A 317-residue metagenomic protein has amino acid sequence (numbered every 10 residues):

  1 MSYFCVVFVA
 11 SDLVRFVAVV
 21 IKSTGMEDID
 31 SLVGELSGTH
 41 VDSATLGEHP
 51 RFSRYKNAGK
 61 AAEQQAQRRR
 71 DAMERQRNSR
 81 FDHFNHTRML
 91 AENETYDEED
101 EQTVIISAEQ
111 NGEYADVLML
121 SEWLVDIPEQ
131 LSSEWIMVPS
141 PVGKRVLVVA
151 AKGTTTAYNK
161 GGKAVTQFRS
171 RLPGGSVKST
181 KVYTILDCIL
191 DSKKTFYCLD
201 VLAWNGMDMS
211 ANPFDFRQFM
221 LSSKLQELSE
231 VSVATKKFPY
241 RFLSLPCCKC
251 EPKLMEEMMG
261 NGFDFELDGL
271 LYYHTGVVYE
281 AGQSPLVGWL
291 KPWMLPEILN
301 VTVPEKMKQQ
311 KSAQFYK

Functional and structural regions predicted by a protein language model:
V20-R70, R75-R88, V117-K160, S229-K317: Nucleic-acid 5′ end/cap handling module spanning
F84-D100, V104: Partner-binding and oligomerization surfaces adjacent to conserved cores of proteins that assemble macromolecular
D97-Y197, V201-L225: Covalent nucleotidyltransferase core used to form phosphodiester bonds in nucleic acids
